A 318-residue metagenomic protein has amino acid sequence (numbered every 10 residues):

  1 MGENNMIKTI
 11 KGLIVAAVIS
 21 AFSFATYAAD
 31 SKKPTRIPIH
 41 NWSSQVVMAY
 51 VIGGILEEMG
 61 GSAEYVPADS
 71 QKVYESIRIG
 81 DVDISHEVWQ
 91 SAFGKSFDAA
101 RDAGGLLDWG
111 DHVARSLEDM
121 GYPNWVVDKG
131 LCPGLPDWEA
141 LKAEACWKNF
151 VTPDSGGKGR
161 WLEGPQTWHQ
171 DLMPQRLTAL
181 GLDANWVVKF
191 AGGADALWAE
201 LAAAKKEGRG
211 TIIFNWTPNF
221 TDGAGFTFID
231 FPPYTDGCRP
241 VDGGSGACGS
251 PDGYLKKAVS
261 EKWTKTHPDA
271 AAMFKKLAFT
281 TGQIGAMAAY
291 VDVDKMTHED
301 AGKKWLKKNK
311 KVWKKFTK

Functional and structural regions predicted by a protein language model:
S31-S44, G61-V66, K158-L162, F274: Short, well-ordered beta-strand elements
K33-T35, S44, W168-V187, A191-G208 (+2 more regions): An extracytoplasmic/periplasmic, membrane-proximal ligand-sensing/linker region
W42-S43, G61-R78, V188-E200: Short helix-initiation/N-cap motifs at beta->coil->alpha
A49, A68-G104, A196, F220-G225: Pocket-flanking alpha-helical
I52-G60, A140, A145-V187: Ligand-binding cleft/hinge of the Venus flytrap
V82-H86, R160-T235, P240: Ligand-binding pocket segment of bilobal, Venus flytrap-like solute-binding proteins
G105-L162: A conserved helix-loop-strand patch within extracytoplasmic ligand-binding domains of the periplasmic binding
E118-G130, D252-T266, A289-Y290: A bilobed periplasmic-binding-protein/Venus flytrap-type ligand-binding module shared by bacterial periplasmic
